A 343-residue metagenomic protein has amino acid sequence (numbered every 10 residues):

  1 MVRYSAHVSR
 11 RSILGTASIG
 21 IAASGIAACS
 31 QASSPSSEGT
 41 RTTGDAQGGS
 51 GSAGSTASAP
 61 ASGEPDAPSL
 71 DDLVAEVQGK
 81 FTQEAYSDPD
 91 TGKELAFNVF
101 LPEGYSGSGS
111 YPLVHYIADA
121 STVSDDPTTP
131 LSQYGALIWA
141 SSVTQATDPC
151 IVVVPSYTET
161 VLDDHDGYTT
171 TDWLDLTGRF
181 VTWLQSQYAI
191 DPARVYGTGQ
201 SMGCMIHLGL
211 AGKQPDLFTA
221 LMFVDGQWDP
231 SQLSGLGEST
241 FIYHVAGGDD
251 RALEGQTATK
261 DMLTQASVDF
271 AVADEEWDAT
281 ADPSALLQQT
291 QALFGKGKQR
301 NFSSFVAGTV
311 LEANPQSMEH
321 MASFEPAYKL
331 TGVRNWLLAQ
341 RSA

Functional and structural regions predicted by a protein language model:
V2, A6-H7, L14-T16, G20-I21 (+2 more regions): A domain-start/cap signature at the N-terminus of enzymes
A120-L174: Active-site machinery of serine-nucleophile hydrolases
D148, L236-F241: Short, proline-enriched alpha-helix->beta-strand connector loops that line the catalytic pocket of alpha/beta-hydrolase
D166-Y188: Alpha/beta-hydrolase active-site loop
A193-G237: Primarily recognizes the serine-hydrolase "nucleophile elbow" in alpha/beta-hydrolase and SGNH/GDSL folds
Y243-A246: Short beta-strand/loop motif that positions the catalytic acidic residue of the alpha/beta-hydrolase fold
R251, F270-A343: C-terminal catalytic histidine-bearing segment of alpha/beta-hydrolase fold enzymes
R251-T257: Conserved alpha/beta-hydrolase "acid-adjacent" motif
